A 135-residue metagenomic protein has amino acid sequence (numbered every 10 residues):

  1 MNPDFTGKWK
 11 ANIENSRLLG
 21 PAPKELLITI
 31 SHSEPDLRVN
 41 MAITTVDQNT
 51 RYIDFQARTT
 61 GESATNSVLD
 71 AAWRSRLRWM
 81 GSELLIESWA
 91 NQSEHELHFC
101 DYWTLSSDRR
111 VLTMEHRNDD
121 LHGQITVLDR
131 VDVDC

Functional and structural regions predicted by a protein language model:
M1-C135: Hydrophobic small-molecule pocket/channel-lining residues, especially in calycin-type beta-barrels
